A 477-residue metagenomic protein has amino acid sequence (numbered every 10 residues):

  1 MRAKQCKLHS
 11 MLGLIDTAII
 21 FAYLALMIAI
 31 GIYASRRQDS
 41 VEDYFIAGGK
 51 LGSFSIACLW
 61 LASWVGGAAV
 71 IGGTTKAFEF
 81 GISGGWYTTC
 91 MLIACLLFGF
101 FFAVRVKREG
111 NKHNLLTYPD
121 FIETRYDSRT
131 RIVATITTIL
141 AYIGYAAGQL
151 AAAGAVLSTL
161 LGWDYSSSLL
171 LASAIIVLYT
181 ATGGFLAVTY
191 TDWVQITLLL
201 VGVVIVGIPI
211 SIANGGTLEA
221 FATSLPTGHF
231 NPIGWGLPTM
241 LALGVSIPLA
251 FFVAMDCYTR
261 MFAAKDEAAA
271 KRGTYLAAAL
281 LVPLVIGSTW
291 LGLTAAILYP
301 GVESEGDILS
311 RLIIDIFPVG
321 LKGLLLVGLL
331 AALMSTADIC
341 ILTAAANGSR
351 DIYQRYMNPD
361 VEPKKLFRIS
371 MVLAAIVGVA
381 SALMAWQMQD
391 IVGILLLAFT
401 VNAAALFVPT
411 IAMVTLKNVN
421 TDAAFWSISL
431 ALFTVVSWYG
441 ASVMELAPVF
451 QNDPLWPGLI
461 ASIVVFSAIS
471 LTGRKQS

Functional and structural regions predicted by a protein language model:
K7-S477: Membrane-embedded helix-loop-helix hairpins and adjacent transmembrane boundary segments in multi-pass transporters
